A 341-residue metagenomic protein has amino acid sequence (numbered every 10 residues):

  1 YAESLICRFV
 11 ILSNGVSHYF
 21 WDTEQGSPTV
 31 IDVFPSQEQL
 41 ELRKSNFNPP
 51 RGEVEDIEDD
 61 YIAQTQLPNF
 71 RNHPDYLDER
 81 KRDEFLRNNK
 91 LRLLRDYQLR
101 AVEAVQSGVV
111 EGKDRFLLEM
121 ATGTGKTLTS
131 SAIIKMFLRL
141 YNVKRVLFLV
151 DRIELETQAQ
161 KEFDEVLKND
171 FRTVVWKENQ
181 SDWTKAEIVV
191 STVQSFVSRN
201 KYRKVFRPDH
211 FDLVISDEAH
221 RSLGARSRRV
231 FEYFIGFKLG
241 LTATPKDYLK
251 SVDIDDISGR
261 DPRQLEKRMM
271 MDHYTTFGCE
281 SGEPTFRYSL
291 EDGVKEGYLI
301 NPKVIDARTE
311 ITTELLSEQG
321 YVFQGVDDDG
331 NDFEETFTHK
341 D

Functional and structural regions predicted by a protein language model:
Y1-R145, E154-N169, T184-I188, Q194 (+2 more regions): ATP-dependent helicase/translocase motor core
L5-F9, N142-K144, D170, H210-F211 (+3 more regions): Short glycine-/polar-rich loops that comprise or flank the Walker A/P-loop and associated switch/sensor motifs
L12-N14, Q98, G123, R152 (+5 more regions): Conserved structural-core and active-site-/substrate-pathway-adjacent residues in large, well-folded domains of enzymes
V16-Y19, I153-L155, Q194-V197, H220-R221 (+3 more regions): Conserved nucleotide-binding/hydrolysis micro-motifs of P-loop NTPases
L94, F148, S216: Conserved SAM-binding loop
I153, V174-S181, T192-S198, G224: Conserved helicase motor
K204-G240, T244-D247: SF2 helicase catalytic motif II
D253-D341: Interdomain helical connector at the RecA1-RecA2 junction of SF1/SF2 helicase-like NTPases
